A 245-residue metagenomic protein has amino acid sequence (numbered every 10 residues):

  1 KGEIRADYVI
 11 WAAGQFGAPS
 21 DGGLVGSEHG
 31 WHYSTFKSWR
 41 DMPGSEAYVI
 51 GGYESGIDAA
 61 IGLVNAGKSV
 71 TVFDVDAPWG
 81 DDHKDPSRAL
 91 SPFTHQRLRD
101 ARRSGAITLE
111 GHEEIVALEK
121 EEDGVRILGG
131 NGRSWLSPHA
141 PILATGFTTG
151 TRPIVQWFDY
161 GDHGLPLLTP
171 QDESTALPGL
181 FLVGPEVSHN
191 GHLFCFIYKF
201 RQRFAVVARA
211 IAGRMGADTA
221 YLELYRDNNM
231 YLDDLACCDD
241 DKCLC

Functional and structural regions predicted by a protein language model:
I4, N65-D162, M215-D227: A Rossmann-like FAD-binding core segment of flavoenzymes
A6, W11-G14, P19, I50 (+2 more regions): Short, well-ordered coil/turn residues at beta-beta hairpins and beta-strand->alpha-helix junctions within
D7, S45, H139: Conserved acidic residues
W11-A66, D162-Q171: Glycine-rich dinucleotide-binding loop and its adjacent helix/turn
E28-D41, S137, A144-F194: FAD-site-proximal beta/loop scaffold in flavoenzymes
E46, K68-V72, G179: Residues at the starts of beta-strands that form the adenosine-phosphate
G62, V183-E223: A conserved FAD-binding loop/helix module that cradles the flavin
V206, G213-C245: Mid-to-C-terminal Rossmann-like scaffold of FAD/NAD(P)H-dependent oxidoreductases
